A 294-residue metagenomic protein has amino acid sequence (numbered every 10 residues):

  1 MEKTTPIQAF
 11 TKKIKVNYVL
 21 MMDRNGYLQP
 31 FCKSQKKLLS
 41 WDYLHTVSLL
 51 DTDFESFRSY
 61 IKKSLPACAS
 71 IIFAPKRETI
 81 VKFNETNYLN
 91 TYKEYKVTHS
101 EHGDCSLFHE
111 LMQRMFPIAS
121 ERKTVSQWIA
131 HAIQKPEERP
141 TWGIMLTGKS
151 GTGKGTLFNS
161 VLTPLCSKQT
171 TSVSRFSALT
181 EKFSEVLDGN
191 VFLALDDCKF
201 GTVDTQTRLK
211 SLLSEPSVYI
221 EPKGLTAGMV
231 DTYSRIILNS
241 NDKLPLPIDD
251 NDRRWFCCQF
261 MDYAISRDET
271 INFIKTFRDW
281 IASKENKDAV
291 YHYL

Functional and structural regions predicted by a protein language model:
M1-S120, E185, K284-D288: N-terminal nucleic-acid engagement/recognition segments and initiation subdomains in replication, restriction
T79-A194, F256, V290, L294: P-loop NTPase catalytic core of nucleic-acid-dependent motor ATPases
F183-D188, E221-N239: AAA+/SF3 P-loop NTPase mechanochemical coupling elements
D188-V191, E215-P216, T232-R235, D250-F256: Short glycine-/polar-rich loops that comprise or flank the Walker A/P-loop and associated switch/sensor motifs
D196-C198: Walker B catalytic acidic pair
G201-Q206, I248-D249: Conserved ATPase-coupling elements of RecA-like P-loop NTPase cores
Q206-G228: Conserved catalytic/switch belt of AAA+ P-loop NTPases
P247-I265: A short helix-turn-beta junction within AAA+ P-loop NTPase domains corresponding to the substrate/partner-engaging
